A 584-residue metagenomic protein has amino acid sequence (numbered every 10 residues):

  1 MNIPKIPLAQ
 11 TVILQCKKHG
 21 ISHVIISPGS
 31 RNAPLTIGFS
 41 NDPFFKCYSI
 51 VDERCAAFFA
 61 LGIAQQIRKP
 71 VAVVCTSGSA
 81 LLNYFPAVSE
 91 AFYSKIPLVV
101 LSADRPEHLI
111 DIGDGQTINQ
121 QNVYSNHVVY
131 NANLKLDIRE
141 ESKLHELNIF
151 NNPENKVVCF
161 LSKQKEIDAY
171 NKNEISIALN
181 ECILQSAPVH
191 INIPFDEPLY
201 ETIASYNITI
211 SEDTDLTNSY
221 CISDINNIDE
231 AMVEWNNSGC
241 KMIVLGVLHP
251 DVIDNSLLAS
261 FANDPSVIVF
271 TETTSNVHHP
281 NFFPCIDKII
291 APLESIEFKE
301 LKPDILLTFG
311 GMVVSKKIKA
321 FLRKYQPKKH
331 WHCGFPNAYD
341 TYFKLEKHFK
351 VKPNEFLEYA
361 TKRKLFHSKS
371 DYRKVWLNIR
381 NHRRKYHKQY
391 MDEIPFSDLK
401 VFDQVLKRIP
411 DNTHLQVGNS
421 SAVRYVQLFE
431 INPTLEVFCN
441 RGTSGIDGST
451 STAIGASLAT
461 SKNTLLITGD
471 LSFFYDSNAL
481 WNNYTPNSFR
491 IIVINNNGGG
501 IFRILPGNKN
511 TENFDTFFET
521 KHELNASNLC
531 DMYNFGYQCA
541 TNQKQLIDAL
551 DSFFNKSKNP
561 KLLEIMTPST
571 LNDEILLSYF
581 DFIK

Functional and structural regions predicted by a protein language model:
M1-P4, E141-V158, S162, A320-S421 (+2 more regions): Phosphate/pyrophosphate-binding active-site segments
I3, I149-K165, K172-I177, E181-N237: Conformationally flexible catalytic loops at phosphate/diphosphate-handling active centers
P4-A91: N-terminal cofactor/phosphate-binding cores enriched in small/glycine residues, especially glycine-rich loops such as
A9-I13, G20, S27-R31, L35-T36 (+1 more regions): Active-site diphosphate/adenylate-binding microenvironment
S22-I25, K46-Y48, Q66-R105, K302-G310 (+2 more regions): A short, small-residue-rich loop immediately preceding and capping a beta-strand
N83, L245-W331, N432-S461, F474-N478 (+1 more regions): Glycine-rich, anion-gripping cofactor-binding loops and their flanking helix/strand elements in enzyme active sites
L101, H108-Y130, E140-L147, Y425-K584: Thiamine diphosphate
S102-I175, F270-I379, Y484, P506: Glycine-rich, acidic loop regions that bind phosphate or pyrophosphate groups
